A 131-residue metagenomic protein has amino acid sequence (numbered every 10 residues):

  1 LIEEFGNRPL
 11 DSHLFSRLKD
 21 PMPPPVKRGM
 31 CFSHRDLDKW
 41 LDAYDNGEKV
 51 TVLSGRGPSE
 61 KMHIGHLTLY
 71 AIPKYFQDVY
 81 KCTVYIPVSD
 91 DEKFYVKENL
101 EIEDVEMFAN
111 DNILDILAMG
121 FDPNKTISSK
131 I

Functional and structural regions predicted by a protein language model:
L1-G57, T126-I127: Non-catalytic terminal extensions that flank enzyme cores
Y44, K74-Q77, L117-G120: N-terminal cationic-hydrophobic initiation segments that often serve targeting/anchoring roles
E48, K81-T83, P123: Short coil/turn connectors at secondary-structure junctions
T51-G55, C82-K93: Short, well-structured secondary-structure segments
P58-H66: Short, glycine-rich nucleotide/cofactor-binding loops
G65-I86: Histidine-anchored nucleotide/phosphate-binding helix
V96-L100: Short acidic, glycine/proline-rich loop/turn micro-motifs
I102-K130: A glycine-rich helix N-cap at a beta->alpha junction
